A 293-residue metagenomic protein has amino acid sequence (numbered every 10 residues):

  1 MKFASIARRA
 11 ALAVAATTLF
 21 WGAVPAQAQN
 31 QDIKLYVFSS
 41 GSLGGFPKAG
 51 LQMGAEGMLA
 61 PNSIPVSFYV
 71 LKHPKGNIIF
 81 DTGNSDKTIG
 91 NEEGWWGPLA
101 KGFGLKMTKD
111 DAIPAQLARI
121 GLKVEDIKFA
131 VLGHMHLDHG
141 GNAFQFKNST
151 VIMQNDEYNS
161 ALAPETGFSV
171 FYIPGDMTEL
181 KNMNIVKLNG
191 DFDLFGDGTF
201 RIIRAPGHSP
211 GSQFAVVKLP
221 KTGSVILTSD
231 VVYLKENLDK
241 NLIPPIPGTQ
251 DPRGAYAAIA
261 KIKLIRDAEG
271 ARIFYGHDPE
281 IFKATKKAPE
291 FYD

Functional and structural regions predicted by a protein language model:
M1-A13: Bacterial N-terminal signal peptides that target proteins for export
A10-G22: Bacterial N-terminal signal peptides
F20-A115, D126, T222-S229, K261 (+1 more regions): Metallo-beta-lactamase
Q29-N30, K106-D126, Q154-R204, Q250-G270: Metallo-beta-lactamase
S40-G41, T82-S85, M135, D156 (+3 more regions): Active-site metal-binding loops of divalent metal-dependent hydrolases
D86, K101-A115, F214-V216, K221-D293: Cap/insert and terminal regions of metallo-dependent hydrolase folds
I127-D138: Metallo-beta-lactamase
F144-K147: Short, conserved loop/helix-junction motifs that constitute active-site signature segments in enzyme catalytic cores
